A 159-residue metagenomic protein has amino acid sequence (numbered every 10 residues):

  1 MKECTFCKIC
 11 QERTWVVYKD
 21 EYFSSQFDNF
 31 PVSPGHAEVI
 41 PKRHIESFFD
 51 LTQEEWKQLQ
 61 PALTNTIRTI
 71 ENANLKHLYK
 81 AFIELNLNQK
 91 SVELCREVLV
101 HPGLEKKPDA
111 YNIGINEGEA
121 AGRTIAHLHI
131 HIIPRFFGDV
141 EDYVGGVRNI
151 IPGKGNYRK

Functional and structural regions predicted by a protein language model:
M1-K159: HIT superfamily nucleotide-processing domains
